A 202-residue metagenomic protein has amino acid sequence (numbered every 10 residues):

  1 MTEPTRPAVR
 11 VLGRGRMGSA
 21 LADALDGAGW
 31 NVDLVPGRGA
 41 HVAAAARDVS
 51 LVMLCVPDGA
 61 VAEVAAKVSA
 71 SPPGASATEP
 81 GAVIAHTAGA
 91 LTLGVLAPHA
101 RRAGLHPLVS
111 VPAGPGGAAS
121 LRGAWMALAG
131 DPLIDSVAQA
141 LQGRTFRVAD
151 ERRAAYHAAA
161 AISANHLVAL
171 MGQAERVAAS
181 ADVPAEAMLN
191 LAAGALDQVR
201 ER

Functional and structural regions predicted by a protein language model:
M1-D48: NAD(P)+-binding Rossmann beta1-loop-alpha1 motif at the extreme N-terminus of oxidoreductases
T5-A8, G81, G123: Phosphate-coordination loops involved in phosphoryl transfer and adenosine-cofactor binding
V9, V32-D33, R102, T145 (+1 more regions): Hydrophobic anchor at the start of a short beta-strand that flanks the dinucleotide cofactor-binding loop
V9-V11, L54, L128: Hydrophobic Val/Ile/Leu positions in short beta-strands of Rossmann-like dinucleotide-binding domains
S19, D23, G39-G117: Rossmann-like NAD(P)(H) cofactor-binding subdomain of soluble oxidoreductases
L21, A28, G116-E201: Internal alpha-helical scaffold of NAD(P)-dependent oxidoreductase catalytic cores
G29-V32, G81, H99-R101, Q142: A generic structural signal for alpha->beta connector loops
L34, H86, G104, A127-L128 (+1 more regions): Structural signal for conserved beta-strand scaffold positions within catalytic alpha/beta enzyme cores
